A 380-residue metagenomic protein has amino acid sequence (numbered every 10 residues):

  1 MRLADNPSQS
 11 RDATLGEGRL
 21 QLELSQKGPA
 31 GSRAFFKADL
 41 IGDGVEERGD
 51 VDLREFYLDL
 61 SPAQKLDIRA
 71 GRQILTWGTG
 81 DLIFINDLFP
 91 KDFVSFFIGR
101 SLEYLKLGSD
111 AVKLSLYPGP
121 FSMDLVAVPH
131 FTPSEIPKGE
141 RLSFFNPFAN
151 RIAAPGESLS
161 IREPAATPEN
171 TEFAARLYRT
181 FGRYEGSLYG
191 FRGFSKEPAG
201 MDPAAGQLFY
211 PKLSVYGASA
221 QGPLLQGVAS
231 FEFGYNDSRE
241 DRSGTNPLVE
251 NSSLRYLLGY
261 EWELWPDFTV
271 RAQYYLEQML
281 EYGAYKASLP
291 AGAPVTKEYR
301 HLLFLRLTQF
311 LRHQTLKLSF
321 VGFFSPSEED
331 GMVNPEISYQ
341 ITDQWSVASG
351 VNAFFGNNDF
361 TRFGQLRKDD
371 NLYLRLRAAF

Functional and structural regions predicted by a protein language model:
M1-P7, G31-G42, R54, F231-D237 (+4 more regions): Transmembrane beta-strand segments that form the barrel wall of outer-membrane beta-barrel proteins
N6-S10, I41-G44, F96-R100, S160-E163 (+6 more regions): Extracellular loop and loop/strand-boundary signature of outer-membrane beta-barrel proteins
S10-G16, E46-L53, L102-Y104, P164-E169 (+5 more regions): Replace "Gram-negative outer membrane beta-barrel proteins" with "bacterial and organellar outer membrane beta-barrel
L20-Q26, E55-P62, V112-L116, A175-R179 (+7 more regions): Residues on the lipid-exposed face of transmembrane beta-strands in outer-membrane beta-barrel proteins
L24, G193, Q221-S243, P247-F323: Detector for outer-membrane/organellar transmembrane beta-barrel domains, recognizing the amphipathic beta-strand
S25-F144, G182, G356: Outer membrane beta-barrel
A30-F36, L66-I68, P120-M123, R183-G186 (+4 more regions): Repeated loop/turn-to-beta-strand initiation elements of outer-membrane beta-barrel proteins
P118-P120, L366-F380: Outer-membrane beta-barrel "beta-signal"
